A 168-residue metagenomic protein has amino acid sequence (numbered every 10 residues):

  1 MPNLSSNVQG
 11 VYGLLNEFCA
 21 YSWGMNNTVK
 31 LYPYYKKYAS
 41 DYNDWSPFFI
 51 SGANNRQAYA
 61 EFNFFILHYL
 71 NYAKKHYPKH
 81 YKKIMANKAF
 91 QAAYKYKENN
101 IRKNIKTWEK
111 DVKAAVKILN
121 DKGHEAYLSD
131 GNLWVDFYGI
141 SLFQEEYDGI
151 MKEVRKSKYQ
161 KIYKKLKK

Functional and structural regions predicted by a protein language model:
M1-L31: Acidic/His-rich structured neighborhood in mature extracellular/periplasmic domains
S22, V29-K168: Pan-zinc metallopeptidase signature
